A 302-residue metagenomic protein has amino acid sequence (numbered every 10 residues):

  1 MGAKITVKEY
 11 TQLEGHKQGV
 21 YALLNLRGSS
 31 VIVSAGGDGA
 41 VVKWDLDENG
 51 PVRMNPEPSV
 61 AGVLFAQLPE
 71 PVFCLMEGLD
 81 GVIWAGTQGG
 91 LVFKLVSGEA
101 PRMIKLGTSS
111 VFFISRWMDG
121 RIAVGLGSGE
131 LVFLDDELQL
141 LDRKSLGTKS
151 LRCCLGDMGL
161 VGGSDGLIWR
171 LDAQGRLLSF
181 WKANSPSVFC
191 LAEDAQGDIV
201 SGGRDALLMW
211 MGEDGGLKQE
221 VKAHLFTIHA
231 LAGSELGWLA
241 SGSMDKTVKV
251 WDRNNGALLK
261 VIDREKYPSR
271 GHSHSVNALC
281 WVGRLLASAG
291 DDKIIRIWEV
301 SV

Functional and structural regions predicted by a protein language model:
M1-A22, S30-V31, G37-V42, D47-F73 (+3 more regions): Intrinsically disordered, low-complexity acidic/Ser/Thr/Pro-rich linker and tail segments in large eukaryotic scaffolds
K8-Y10, V52-R53, P101-R102, L141-D142 (+3 more regions): A structural motif specific to WD40 beta-propellers
L13-V20, P56-V72, K105-V111, K144-L151 (+3 more regions): WD40/WD-repeat beta-propeller blade N-cap
L23, L75, I114-S115, C153-C154 (+3 more regions): Hydrophobic core register within WD40 beta-propeller blades
A35-D38, G86-G89, G125-S128, G162-D165 (+3 more regions): Conserved strand-to-loop turn within each blade of WD40 beta-propeller repeats
V41-D45, F93-L95, L134, W169-L171 (+3 more regions): WD40-repeat beta-propellers
S275-V302: Blade-level signature of beta-propeller repeat domains, shared across WD40, Kelch, NHL, RCC1 and BNR/Asp-box propellers
